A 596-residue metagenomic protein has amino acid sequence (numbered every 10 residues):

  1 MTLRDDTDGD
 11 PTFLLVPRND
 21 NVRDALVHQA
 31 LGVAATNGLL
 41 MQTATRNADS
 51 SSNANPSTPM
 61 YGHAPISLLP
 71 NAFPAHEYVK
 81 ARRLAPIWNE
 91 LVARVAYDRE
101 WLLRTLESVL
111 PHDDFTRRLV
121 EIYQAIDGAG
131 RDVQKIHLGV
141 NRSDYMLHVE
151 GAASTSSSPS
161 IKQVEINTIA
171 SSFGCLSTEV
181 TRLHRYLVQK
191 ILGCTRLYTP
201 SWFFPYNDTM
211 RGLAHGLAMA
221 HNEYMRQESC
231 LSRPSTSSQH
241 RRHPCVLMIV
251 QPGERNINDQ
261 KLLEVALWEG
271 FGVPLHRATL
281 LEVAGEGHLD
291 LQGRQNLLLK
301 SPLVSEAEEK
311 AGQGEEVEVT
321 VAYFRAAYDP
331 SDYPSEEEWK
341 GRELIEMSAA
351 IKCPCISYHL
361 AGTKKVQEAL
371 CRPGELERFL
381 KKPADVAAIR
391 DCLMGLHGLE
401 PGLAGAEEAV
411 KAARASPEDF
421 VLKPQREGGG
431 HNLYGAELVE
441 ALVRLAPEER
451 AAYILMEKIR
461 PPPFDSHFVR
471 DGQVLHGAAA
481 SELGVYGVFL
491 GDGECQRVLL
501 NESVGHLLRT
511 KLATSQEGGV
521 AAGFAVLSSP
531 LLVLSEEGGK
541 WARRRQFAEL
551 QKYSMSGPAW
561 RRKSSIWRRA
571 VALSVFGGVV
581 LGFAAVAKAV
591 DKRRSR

Functional and structural regions predicted by a protein language model:
M1-R596: Preference for protein termini
